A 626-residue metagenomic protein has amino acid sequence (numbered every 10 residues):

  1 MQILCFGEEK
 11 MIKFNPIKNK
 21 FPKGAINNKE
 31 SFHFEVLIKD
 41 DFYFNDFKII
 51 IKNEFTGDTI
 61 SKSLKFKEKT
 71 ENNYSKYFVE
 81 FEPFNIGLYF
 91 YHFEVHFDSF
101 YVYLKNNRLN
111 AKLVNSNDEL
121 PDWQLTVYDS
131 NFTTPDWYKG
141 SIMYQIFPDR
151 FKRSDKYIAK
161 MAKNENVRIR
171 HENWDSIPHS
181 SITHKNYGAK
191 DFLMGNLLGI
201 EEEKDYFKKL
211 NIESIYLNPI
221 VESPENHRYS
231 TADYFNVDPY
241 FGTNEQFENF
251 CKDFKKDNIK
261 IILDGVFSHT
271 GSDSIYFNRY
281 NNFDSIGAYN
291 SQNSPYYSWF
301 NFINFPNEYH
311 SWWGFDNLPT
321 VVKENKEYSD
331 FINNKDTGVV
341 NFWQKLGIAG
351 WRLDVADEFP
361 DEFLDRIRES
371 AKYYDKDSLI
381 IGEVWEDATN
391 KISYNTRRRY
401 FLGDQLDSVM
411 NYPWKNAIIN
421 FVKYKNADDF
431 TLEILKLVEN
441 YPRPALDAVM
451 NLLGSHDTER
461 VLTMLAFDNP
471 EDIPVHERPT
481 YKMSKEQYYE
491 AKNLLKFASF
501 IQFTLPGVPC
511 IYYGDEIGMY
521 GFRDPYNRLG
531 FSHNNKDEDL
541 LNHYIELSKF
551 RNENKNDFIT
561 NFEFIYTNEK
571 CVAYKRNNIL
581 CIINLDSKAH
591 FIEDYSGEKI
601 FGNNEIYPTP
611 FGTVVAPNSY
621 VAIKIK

Functional and structural regions predicted by a protein language model:
M1-G140: Glycan-association/targeting regions that enable binding to alpha-glucans and other polysaccharides
D40, N578-I579, T609-K626: C-terminal beta-strand-rich structural cap/linker in extracellular carbohydrate-active enzymes
I142-Y144, I215-L217, I261-L263, W351 (+3 more regions): Hydrophobic faces of well-ordered beta-strands that scaffold small-molecule active sites in alpha/beta enzyme cores
F147-E213, I220-K345, I367-Y373: Substrate-binding/active-site clefts of carbohydrate-active enzymes
D149, Y394-N395, D447-M483, S499-K536: Aromatic/acidic polysaccharide-binding cleft in carbohydrate-active enzymes
C251-I259, S268-H269, S274-S285, V339 (+4 more regions): Active-site-proximal helices and loops of the catalytic beta/alpha 8
G530-K555, H590-P610, V614-S619: C-terminal accessory region downstream of the catalytic core in glycan-modifying enzymes
F564-Y595: Carbohydrate-binding surface patches
